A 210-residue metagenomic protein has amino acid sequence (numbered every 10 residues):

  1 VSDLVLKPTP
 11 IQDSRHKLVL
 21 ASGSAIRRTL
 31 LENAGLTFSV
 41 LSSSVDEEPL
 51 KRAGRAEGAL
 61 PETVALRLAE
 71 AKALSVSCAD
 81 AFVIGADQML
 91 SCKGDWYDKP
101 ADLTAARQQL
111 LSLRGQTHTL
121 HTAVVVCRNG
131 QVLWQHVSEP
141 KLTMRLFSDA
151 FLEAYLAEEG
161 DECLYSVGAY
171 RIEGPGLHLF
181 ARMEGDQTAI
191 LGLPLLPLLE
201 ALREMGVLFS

Functional and structural regions predicted by a protein language model:
S2-F82, A150, A157, L196 (+1 more regions): N-terminal polybasic phosphate/anion-binding patch
L31, A69, D87, A106 (+2 more regions): Residue-level signal for inorganic ion chemistry
L36, A86, Q116-T122, S138-P140: A generic structural signal for short beta-strands and their flanking turns/coil linkers
V64, A81, Q88-H118, M144-L146: Active-site-adjacent loop/tail segments of enzyme domains
Q88-L90, L120-C127, Y170: Short beta-strand scaffold segments in enzyme catalytic cores
S91, V125-R128, R145, R182: Short beta-strand-to-turn element immediately C-terminal to the catalytic PLP-Schiff-base lysine in fold type I
Q109-L111, A123-C127, Q131-Q135, E139-P140: Anionic-ligand binding region
Q135-F209: Active-site oxyanion/phosphate-handling segment shared across diverse enzymes
